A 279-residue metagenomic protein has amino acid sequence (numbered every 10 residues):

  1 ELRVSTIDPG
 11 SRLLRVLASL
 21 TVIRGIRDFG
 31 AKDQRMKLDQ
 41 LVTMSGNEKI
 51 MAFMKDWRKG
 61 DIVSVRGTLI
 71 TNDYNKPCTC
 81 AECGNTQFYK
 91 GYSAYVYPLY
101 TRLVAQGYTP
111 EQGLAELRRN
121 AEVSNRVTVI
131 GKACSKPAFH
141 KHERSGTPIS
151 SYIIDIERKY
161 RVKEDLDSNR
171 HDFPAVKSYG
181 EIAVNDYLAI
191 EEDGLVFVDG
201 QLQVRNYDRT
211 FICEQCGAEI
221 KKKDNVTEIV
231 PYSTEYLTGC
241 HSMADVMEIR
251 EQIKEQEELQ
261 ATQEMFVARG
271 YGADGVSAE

Functional and structural regions predicted by a protein language model:
E1-R12, D33-R35, C80-V127, G131-S135 (+1 more regions): Intrinsic disorder/low-complexity detector
E1-V4, A18, K59-T71, T128-S135 (+2 more regions): OB-fold and OB-like beta-barrel modules that bind single-stranded nucleic acids
L2-T6, V22-R24, T71, A133-P137 (+4 more regions): Beta-strand elements of well-folded, non-transmembrane domains
P9-I23, R27-K32, A138-E157: Short aromatic-glycine-enriched beta-strand elements
G30-W57, I70, K163-A189: A beta-strand/beta-hairpin structural motif
F53-K55, I62, R66-Y108, P137-S145 (+3 more regions): OB-fold single-stranded nucleic acid-binding module
Q112-Y160, G194: Surface-exposed interaction/gating patches
E143, D167, A175-Y179, A183 (+4 more regions): Primarily single-stranded nucleic-acid-binding OB-fold modules
